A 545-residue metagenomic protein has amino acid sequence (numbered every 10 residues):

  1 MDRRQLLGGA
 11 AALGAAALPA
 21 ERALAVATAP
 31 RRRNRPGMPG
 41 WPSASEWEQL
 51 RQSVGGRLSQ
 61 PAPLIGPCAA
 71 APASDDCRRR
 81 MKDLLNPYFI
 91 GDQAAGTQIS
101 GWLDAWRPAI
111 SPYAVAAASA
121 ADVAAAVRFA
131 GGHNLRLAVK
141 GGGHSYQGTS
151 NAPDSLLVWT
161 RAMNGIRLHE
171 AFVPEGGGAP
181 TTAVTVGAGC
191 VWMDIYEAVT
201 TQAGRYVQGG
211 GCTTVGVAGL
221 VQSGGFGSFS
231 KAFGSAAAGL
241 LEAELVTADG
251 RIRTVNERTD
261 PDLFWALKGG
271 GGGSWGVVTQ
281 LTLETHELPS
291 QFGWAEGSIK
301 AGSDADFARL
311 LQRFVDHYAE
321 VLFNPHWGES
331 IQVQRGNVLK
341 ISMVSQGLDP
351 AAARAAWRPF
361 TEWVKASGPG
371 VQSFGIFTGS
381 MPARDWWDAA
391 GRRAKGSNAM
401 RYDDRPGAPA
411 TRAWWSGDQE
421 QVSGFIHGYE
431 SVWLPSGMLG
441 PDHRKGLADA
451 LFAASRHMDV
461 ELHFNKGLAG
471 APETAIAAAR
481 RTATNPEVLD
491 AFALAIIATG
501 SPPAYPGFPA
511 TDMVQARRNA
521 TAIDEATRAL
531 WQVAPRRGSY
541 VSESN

Functional and structural regions predicted by a protein language model:
D2-G14, L18-N545: Soluble FAD-dependent oxygen oxidases
